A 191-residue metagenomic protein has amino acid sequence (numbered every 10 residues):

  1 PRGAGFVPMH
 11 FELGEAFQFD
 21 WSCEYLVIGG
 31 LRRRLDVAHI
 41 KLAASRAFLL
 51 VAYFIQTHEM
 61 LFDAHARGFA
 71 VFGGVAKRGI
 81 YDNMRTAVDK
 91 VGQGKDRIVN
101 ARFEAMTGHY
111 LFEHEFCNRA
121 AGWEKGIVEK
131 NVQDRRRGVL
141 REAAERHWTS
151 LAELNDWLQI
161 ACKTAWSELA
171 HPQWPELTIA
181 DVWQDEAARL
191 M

Functional and structural regions predicted by a protein language model:
P1-F48, T57-D63: Mobile-element integrase/transposase regions, centering on the N-terminal DNA-binding/Zn-coordinating module
P1-L26, V91-Q93, I98-V99, W174-L190: Basic, flexible linker segments flanking DNA-binding modules in nucleic acid-interacting mobile-element proteins
G3, M9-A16, R97-F112, R136-T149: Acidic, His- and aromatic-enriched active-site or binding-groove loops in soluble protein domains that engage sugars
L50-R78: Active-site beta-loop-alpha junctions of metal-dependent nucleic acid enzymes, especially the RNase H-like/DDE
Y81-D82, Q93-G94, R102, F112-R137 (+1 more regions): RNase H-like two-metal-ion nuclease catalytic core shared by retroviral integrases and related mobile-element nucleases
R85-K90: Short, solvent-exposed loop/turn segments at secondary-structure junctions
V132-M191: Active-site-proximal acidic segments at structured loop/helix or strand boundaries that coordinate catalytic metals
